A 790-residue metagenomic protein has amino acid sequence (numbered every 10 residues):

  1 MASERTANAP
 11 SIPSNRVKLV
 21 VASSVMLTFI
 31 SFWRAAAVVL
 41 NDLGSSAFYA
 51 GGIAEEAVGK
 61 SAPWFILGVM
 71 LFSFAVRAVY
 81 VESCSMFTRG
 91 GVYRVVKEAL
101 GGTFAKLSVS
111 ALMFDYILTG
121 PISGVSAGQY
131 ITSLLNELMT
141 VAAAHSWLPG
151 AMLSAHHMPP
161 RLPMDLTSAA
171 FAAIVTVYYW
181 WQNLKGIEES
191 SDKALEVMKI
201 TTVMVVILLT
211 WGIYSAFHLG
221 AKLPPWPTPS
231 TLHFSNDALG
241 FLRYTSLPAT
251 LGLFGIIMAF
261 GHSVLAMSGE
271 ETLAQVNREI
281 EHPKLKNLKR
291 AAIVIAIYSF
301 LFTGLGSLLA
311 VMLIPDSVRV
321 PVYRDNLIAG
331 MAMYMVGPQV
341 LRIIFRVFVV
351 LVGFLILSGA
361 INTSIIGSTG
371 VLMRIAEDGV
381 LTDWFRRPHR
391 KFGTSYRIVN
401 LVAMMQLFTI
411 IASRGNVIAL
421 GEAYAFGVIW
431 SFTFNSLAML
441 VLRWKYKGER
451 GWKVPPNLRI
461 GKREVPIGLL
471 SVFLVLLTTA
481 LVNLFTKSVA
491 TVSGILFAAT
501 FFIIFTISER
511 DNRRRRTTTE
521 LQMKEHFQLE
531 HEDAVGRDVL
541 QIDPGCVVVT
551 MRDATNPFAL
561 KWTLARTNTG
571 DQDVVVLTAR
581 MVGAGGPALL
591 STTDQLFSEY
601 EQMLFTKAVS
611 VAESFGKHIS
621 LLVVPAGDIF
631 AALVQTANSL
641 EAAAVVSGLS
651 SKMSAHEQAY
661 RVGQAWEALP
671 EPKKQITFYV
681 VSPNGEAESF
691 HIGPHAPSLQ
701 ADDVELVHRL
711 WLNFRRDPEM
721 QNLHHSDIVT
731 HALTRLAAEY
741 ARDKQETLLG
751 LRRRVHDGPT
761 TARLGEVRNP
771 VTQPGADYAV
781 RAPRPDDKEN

Functional and structural regions predicted by a protein language model:
M1-Y49, S85, R94-T103, T250 (+1 more regions): Membrane-interface "cap" regions at the ends of multi-pass membrane proteins
V21, K199-S268, S317: Helix-loop-helix junctions that connect adjacent transmembrane segments in multi-pass membrane transporters
G51-A111, P121-V175, Y298-G304: Extracellular loop-to-transmembrane helix junctions
G102-A105, A144-A151, D165-A173, E279-T303 (+3 more regions): Loop-to-transmembrane helix boundary motifs in multi-pass membrane proteins
K193, W384-R397, F432-L484, Q522-H526: C-terminal membrane-solvent junction of multi-pass transporters and transport-like membrane proteins
G212-W226, R290-M331: Extracellular/periplasmic helix-exit of transmembrane alpha-helices
N416-E422, G427-V428, I460-R514: A generic transmembrane alpha-helix motif of multi-pass inner-membrane proteins
M523-E688: Structured cytosolic domains appended to multi-pass membrane proteins
